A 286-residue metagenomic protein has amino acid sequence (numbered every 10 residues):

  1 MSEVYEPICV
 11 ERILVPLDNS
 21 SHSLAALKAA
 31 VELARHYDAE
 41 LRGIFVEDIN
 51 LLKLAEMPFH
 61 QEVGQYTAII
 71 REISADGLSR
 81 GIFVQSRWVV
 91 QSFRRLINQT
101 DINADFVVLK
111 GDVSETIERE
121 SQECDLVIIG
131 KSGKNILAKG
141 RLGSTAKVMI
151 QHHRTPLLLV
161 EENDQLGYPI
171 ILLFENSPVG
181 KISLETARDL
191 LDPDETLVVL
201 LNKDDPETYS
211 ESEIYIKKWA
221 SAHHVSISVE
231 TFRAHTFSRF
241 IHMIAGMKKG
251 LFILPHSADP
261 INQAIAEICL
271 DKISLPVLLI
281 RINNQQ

Functional and structural regions predicted by a protein language model:
S2-E72, Q165-F232, R239, K249 (+2 more regions): Small/aliphatic-rich secondary-structure junction motif
C9, S23, A29, F106 (+2 more regions): Gly/Ser-rich helix-loop-strand patches that form or flank binding pockets for ribonucleotide-derived cofactors
E32, S92, R119, V148 (+3 more regions): Alpha-helical scaffolding segments of alpha/beta enzyme cores, especially the outer helices of TIM-barrel or partial
I70-G81: Short glycine/proline- and acidic residue-enriched helix-loop micro-motifs that form flexible lids or anion-recognition
G81-Q85, L109: Active-site beta->alpha loop and helix N-cap motifs at the rims of alpha/beta catalytic domains
S86-V90, E213: Well-ordered, non-membrane alpha-helical segments in soluble/globular domains
V89-D105, H223: A structural motif corresponding to the C-terminal end of an alpha-helix and its immediate exit/capping segment
L109-T116, S226-M243: A short, well-structured beta->alpha microelement
